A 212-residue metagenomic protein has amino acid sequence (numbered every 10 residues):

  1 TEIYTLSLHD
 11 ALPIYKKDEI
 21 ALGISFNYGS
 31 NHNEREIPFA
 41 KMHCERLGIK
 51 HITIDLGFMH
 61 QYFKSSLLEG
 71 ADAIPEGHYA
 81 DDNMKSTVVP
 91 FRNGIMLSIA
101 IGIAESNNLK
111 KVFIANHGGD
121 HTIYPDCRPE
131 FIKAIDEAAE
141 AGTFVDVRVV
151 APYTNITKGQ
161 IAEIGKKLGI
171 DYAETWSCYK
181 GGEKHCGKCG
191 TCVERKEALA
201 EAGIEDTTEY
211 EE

Functional and structural regions predicted by a protein language model:
T1, I164-K167, Y172-G181: Short, intrinsically disordered, charge-biased short linear motifs at domain edges
E2, E36, E194: Acidic-residue sensor for enzyme active/binding pockets
L6-G169: ATP-dependent adenylation/nucleotidyltransferase module used to activate substrates
S98, E174-E197: Local cysteine-cluster metal-coordination motifs and their immediate loop/turn environment, predominantly Fe-S cluster
D120, L199-A200: Glycine-rich nucleotide phosphate-binding loop and flanking beta-alpha elements of Rossmann-like dinucleotide-binding
T143, A200-G203: Short amphipathic alpha-helical interaction/hinge segments
G181-G182, A202-E212: Short cysteine/histidine-rich metal-coordination sites, predominantly Zn2+-binding motifs
